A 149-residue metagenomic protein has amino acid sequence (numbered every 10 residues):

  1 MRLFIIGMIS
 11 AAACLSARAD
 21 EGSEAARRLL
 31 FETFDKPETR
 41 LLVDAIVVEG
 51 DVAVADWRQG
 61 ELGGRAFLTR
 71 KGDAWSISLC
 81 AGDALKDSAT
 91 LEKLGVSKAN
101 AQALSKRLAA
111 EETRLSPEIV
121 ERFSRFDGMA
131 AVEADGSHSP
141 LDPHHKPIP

Functional and structural regions predicted by a protein language model:
M1-F4: Positively charged n-region of N-terminal signal peptides that target proteins for export
I9-A17: Hydrophobic h-region of N-terminal signal peptides that target proteins for export in Gram-negative bacteria
D20-L42: Short, non-transmembrane alpha-helical segments in secretory-pathway proteins
L41-T69: Exposed beta-strand-loop-beta-strand "reactive/processing" segments of non-cytosolic proteins
G64-A74, K98-N100, F126: Short beta-strand segments and strand-loop junctions that repeat across beta-rich extracellular domains
L68-L91: Short beta-strand edge/turn micro-motifs at domain boundaries
A84-P149: C-terminal partner/receptor-binding element of secreted or periplasmic proteins
